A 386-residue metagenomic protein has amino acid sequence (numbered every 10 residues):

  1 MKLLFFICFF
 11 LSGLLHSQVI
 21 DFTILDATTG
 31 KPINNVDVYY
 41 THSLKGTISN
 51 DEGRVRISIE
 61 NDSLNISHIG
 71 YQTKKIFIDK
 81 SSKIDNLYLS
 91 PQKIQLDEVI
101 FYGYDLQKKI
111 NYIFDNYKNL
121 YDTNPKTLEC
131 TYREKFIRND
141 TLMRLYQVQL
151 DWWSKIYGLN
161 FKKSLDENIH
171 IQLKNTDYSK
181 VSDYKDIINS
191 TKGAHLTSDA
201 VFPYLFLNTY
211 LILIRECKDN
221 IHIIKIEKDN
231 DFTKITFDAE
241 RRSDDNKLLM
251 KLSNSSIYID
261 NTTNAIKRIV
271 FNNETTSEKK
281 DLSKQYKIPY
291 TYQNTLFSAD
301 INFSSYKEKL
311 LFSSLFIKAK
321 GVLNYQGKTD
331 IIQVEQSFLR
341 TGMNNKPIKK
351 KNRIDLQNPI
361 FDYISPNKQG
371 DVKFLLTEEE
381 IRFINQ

Functional and structural regions predicted by a protein language model:
M1-T23: Bacterial Sec-dependent N-terminal signal peptides
I20, T28-H42: Short, ordered, surface-exposed loop/turn motifs in non-cytosolic proteins
I20-A27, G53, L87, V99: A short, amphipathic beta-strand motif
V36-Y40, L64, F101: Hydrophobic beta-strand segments
S43-R54: Short, acidic Ser/Thr/Gly-rich low-complexity loop/linker segments typical of extracellular and cell-surface proteins
N65-I76: A short, solvent-exposed loop/turn motif at the edges and junctions of modular extracellular/periplasmic domains
Y88-I221, E227-N230, P289-Q386: Surface-exposed, low-complexity/disordered segments and acidic/polar micro-motifs at processing/linker regions
K108, T209-V270: Extended beta-strand-rich segments in extracellular/periplasmic secretory proteins, especially within noncatalytic
